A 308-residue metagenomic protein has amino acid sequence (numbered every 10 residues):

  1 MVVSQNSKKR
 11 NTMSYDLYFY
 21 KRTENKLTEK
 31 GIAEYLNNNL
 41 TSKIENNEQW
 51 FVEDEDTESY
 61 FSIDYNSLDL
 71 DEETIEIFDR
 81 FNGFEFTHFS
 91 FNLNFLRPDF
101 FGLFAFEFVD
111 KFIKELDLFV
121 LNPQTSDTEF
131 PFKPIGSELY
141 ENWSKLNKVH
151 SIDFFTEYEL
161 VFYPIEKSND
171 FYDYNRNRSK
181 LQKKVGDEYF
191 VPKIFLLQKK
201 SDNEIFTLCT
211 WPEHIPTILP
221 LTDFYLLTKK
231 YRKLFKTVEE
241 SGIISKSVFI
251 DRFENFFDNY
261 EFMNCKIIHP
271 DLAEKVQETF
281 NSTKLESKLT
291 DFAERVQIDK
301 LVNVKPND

Functional and structural regions predicted by a protein language model:
V3, T12-Y60, Y163-E166, F171-R176 (+1 more regions): Short, extreme N-terminal segment that most often corresponds to the first beta-strand
N25-L27, S59-Y60, R97-L103, E204 (+1 more regions): Short, surface-exposed beta-strand/loop "edge" segments at domain boundaries and coil↔beta transitions
N37-F100, L227-I267: Short, intrinsically disordered low-complexity segments
N47-Q49, E53-D54, E58, F84-K180: Internal, hydrophobic cores of structured domains that mediate oligomerization or house catalytic pockets within large
F104-K111, E115-D127, L196-K200, T207-G242 (+3 more regions): Amphipathic alpha-helical protein-interaction segments
P134-V238: Aromatic/basic-lined ligand-recognition segments that form π-stacking hydrophobic pockets flanked by Lys/Arg to engage
V238-D308: Extended, charged low-complexity segments that frequently continue into or abut oligomerization scaffolds
